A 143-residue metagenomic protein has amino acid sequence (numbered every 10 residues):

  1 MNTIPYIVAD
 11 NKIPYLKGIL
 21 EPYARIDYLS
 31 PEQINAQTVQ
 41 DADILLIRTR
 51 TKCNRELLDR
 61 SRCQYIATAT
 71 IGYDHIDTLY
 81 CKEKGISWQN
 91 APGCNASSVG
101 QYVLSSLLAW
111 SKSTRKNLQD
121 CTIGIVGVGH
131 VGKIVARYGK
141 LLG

Functional and structural regions predicted by a protein language model:
M1-A42: N-terminal glycine-/charge-rich "phosphate-binding" loop or analogous flexible N-terminal tail
N2-Y6, Q64, K116, D120-C121: Nucleotide donor/acceptor-binding cores
I7-V8, I44, T68-A69, G124-V126: Residue-level marker of alpha-helix boundaries and capping positions
N11-I13, S30-Q33, R48-C53, I71-Y73 (+1 more regions): Short beta->alpha connector loops
L16-P22, A36-V39, E56-R60, I76-E83 (+1 more regions): Short loop/helix-cap segments at secondary-structure boundaries that form the rim of catalytic
Y23-R25, C63, G85, G143: A generic structural signal for alpha->beta connector loops
D43-R115: Phosphate/diphosphate ligand-binding glycine-rich loop within oxidoreductases
K112-G143: Rossmann-like dinucleotide/phosphate-binding beta-alpha-beta segment
